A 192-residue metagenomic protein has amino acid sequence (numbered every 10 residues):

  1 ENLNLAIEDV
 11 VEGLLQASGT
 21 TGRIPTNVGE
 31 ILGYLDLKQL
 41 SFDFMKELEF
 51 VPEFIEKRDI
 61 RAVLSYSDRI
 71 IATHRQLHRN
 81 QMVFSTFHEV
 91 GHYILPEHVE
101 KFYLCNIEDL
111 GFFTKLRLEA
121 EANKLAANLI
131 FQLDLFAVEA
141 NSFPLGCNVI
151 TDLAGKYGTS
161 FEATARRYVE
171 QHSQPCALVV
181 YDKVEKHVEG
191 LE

Functional and structural regions predicted by a protein language model:
E1-E192: Active-site hotspot residues in diverse enzymes, especially metal/ion-binding acidic/histidine motifs
